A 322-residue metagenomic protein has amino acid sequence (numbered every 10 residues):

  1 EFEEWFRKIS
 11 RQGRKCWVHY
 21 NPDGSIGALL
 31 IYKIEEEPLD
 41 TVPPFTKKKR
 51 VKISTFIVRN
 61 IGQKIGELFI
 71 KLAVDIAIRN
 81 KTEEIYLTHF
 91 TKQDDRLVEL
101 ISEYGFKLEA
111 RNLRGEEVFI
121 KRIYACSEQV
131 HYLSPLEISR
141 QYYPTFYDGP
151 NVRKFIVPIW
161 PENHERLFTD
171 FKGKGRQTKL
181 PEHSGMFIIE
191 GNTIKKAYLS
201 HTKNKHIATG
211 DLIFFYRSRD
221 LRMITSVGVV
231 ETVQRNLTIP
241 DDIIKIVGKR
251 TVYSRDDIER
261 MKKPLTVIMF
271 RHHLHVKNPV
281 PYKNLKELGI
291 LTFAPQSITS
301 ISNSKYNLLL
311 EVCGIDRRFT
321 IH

Functional and structural regions predicted by a protein language model:
E1-K47, V51-T55, R59-N60, I76-N80 (+1 more regions): Non-catalytic substrate-recognition and accessory regions of acyl/acetyltransferase enzymes
G62-I78, E103: Conserved acetyl-CoA-binding loop-helix of GNAT-fold acetyltransferases
A77-T91: Conserved GNAT acetyl-CoA-binding A-motif
T82, E99-T178, T238-H322: Contiguous surface segments at macromolecular interaction interfaces
Q177-I194: Short, basic/aromatic beta-hairpin or loop at an interaction surface
I194-K203: Short alpha-helix capping/helix-loop boundary micro-motifs
K203-R217: Short coil-to-beta transition motif at edge beta-strands of beta-rich domains
I224-Q234: Short beta-strand-centered aromatic/proline hotspots
